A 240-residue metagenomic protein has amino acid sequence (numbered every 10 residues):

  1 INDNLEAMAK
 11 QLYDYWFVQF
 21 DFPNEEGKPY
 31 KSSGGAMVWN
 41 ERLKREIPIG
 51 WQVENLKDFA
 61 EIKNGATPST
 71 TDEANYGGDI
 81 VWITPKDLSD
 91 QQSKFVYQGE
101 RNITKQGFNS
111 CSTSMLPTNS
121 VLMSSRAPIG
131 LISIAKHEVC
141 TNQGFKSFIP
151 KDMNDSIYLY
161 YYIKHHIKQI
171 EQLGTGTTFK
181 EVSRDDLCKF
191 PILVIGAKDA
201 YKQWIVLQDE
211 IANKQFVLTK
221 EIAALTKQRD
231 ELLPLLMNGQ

Functional and structural regions predicted by a protein language model:
I1-W16, S32-T67, K189, K198-Q240: Non-catalytic DNA-recognition/assembly elements of restriction-modification systems
F17, P23, G27-K31: Short, surface-exposed recognition loops and adjoining beta-strand edges that mediate ligand/DNA contacts, enriched
D21, I49-L56, E61, T71-E73 (+6 more regions): Extended non-membrane alpha-helical scaffolds
E25-K28, K44, I49-K94, G107-C111 (+2 more regions): Low-complexity, Lys/Gly-biased intrinsically disordered segments
T84-K86, E100-H166, L173-T175, S183-D185: A short beta-sheet element
